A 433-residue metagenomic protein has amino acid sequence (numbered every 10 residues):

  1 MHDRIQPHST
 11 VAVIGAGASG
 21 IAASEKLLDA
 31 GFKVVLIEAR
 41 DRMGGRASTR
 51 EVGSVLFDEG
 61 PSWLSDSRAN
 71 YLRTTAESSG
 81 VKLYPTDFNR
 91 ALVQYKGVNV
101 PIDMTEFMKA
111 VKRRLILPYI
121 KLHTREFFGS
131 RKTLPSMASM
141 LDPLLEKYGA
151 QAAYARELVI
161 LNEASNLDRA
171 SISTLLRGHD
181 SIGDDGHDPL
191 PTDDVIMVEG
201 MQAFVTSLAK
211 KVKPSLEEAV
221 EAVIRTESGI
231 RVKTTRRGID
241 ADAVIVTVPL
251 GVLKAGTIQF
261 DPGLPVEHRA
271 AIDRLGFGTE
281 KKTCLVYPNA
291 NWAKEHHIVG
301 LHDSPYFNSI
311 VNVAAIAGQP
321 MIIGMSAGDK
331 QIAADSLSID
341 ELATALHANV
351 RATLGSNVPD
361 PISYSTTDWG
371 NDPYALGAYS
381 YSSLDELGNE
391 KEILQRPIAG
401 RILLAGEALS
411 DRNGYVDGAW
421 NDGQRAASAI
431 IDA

Functional and structural regions predicted by a protein language model:
M1-A433: FAD-dinucleotide binding site
